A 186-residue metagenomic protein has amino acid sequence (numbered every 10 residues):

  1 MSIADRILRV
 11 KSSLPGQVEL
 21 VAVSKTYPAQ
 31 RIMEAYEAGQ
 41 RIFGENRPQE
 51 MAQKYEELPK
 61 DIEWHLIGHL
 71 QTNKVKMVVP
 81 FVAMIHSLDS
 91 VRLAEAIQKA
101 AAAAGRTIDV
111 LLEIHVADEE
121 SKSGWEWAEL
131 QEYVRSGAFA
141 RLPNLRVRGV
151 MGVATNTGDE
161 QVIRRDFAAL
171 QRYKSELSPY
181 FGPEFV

Functional and structural regions predicted by a protein language model:
M1-V186: Conserved alpha/beta-domain cores
